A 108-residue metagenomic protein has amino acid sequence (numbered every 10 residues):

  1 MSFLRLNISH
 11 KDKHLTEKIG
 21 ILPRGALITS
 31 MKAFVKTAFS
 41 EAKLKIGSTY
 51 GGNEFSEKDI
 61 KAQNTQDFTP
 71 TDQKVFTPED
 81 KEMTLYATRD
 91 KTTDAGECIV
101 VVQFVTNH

Functional and structural regions predicted by a protein language model:
M1-H108: Surface-exposed, low-hydrophobicity beta-strand/loop segments enriched in small/polar/acidic residues
